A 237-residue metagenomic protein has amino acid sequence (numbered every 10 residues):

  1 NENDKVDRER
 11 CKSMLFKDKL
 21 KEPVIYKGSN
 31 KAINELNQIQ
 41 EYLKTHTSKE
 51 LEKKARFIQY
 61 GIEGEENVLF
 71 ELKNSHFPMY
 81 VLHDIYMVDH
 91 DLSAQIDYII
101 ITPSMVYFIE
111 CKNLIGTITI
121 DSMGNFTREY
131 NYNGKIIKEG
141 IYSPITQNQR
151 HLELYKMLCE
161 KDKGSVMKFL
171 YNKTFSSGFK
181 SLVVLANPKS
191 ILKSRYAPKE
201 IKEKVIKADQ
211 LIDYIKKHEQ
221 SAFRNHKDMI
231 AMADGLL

Functional and structural regions predicted by a protein language model:
E2-A94, N131-Y142, T146-L237: Surface-exposed interaction regions that form or flank ligand-binding interfaces
D97: Phosphate-centric recognition/catalysis
I100-R128: Active-site beta-strand-loop-beta-strand hairpin of nuclease catalytic cores that positions key catalytic residues
